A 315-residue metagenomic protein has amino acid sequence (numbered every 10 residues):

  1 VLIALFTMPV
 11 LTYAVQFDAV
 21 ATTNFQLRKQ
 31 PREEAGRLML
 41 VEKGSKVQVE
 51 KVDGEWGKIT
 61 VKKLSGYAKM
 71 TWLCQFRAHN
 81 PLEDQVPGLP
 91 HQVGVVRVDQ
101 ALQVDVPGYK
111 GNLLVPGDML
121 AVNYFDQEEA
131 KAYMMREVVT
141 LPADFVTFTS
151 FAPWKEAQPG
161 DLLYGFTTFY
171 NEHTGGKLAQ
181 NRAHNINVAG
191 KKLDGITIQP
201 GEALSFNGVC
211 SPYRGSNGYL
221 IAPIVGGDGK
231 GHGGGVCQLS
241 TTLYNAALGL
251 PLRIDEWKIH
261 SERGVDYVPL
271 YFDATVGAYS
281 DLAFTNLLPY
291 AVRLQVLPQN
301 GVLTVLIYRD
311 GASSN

Functional and structural regions predicted by a protein language model:
V1-P9: Bacterial N-terminal signal peptides
T12-Q16, A21: Boundary at the C-terminal end of the N-terminal hydrophobic targeting segment
V15, Q48, T60-P90, M134-G160: Boundary regions of SH3-family modules and the immediately adjacent low-complexity/disordered segments in eukaryotic
V20-T60, T71, R77, D84 (+1 more regions): Beta-loop motif signature
P31, K51-D53, V61-K63, W72 (+8 more regions): A mature extracytoplasmic/lumenal domain signature
K43-G44, P116-L120, I196-V209, Y213: Tight coil/turn sites that cap or link beta-strands
P153-P200: Polybasic, low-complexity association/targeting segments
A203, P212-R214, I221-N315: Exported/periplasmic cell-wall-interacting domains
